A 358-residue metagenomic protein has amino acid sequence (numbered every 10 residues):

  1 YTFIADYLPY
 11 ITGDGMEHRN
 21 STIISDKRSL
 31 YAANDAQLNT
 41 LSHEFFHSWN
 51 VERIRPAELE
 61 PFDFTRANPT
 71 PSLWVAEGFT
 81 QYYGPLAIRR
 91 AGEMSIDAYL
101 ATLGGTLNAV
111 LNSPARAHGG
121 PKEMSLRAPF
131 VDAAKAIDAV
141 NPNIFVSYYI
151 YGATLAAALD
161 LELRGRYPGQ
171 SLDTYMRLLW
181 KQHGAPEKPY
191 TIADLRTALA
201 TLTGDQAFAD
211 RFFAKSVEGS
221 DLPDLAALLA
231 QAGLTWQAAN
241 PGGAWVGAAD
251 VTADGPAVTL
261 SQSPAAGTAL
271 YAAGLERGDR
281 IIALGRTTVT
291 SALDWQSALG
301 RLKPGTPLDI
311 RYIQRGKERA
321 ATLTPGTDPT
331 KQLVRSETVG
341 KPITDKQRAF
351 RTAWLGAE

Functional and structural regions predicted by a protein language model:
Y1-L73: Juxtacatalytic substrate-recognition/specificity segment
T2, I23, H47-N50, Q81 (+3 more regions): Structural recognition of the beta-strand scaffold that forms the well-ordered cores of secreted hydrolase catalytic
D26, F64-R66, E77, D132 (+2 more regions): Generic structural "secondary-structure junction" signal
K27-S29, R53-I54, T65-H118: Post-HExxH zinc-binding segment in Zn-dependent metallohydrolases
L38, S72, A76, Y148 (+1 more regions): Hydrophobic (often cysteine-bearing) scaffold residues that line and stabilize catalytic clefts of nucleotide/cofactor
E44-H47, E77, D279, G285: Acidic active-site catalytic centers that drive phospho-/nucleotidyl reactions and related ester hydrolyses
G84-P85, M94-E358: C-terminal recognition in membrane/secretory proteostasis and scaffolding
